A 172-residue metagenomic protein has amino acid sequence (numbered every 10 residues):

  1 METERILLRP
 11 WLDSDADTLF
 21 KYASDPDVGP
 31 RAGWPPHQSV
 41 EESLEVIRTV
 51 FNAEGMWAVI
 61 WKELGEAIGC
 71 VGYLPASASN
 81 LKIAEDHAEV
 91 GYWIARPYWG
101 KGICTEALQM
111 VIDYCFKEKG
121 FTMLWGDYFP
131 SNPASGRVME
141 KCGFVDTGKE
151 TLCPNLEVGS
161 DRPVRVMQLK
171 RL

Functional and structural regions predicted by a protein language model:
M1-G29, I60-L172: Acyl-donor (CoA/ACP) binding surface of acyl/acetyltransferases
D27-R48: Conserved GNAT-fold acetyl-CoA-binding loop/helix
A32-P36, M56-W61: A short, aromatic/hydrophobic, helix- or strand-capping loop or linear motif that either lines the entrance/gate
I47-A58: A short helix-loop-beta-strand connector motif used in the catalytic cores of GNAT acetyltransferases and, in some
